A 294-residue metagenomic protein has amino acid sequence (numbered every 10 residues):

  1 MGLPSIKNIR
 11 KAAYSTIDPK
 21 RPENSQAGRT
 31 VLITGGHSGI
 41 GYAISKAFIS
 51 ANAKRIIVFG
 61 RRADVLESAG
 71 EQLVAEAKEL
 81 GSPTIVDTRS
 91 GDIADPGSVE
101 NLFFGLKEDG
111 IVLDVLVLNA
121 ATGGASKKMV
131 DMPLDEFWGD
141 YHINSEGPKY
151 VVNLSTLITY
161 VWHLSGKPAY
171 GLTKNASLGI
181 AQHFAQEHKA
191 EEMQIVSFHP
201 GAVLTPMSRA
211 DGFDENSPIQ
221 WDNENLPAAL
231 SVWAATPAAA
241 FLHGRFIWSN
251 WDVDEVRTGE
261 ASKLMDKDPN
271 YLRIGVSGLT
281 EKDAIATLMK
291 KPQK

Functional and structural regions predicted by a protein language model:
N8-A12, S197, D214-Q293: C-terminal helical subdomain
T34, L113-A121, N144, N153 (+1 more regions): Rossmann-fold scaffold of SDR-type NAD(P)-dependent oxidoreductases
H37-S38: Conserved glycine-rich cofactor-binding loop
A53-A69: Conserved glycine-rich Rossmann-like NAD(P)H-binding loop of the short-chain dehydrogenase/reductase
D64, S90-L102, L134: The beta1-alpha1 cofactor-binding region of Rossmann-like NAD(H)/NADP(H)-dependent oxidoreductases
E76-P96: Rossmann-fold cofactor-recognition segment
T122, L134, Y141, P148-A190 (+1 more regions): Catalytic loop of short-chain dehydrogenase/reductase
K127-M129, P133-W138: Substrate-binding pocket helix/loop in short-chain dehydrogenase/reductase
